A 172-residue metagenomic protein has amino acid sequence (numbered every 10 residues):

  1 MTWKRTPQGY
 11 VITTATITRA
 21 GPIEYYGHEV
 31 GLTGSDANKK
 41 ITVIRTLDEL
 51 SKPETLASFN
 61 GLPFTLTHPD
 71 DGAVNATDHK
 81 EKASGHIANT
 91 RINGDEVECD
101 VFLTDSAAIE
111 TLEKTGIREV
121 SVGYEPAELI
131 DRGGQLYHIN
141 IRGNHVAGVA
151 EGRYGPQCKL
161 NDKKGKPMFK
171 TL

Functional and structural regions predicted by a protein language model:
M1, T171-L172: N-terminal soluble segments of membrane proteins
M1-A57: Polar/acidic, low-complexity leader/linker segments enriched in S/T/G and N/D
Q8-G9, P22, G27, A37 (+5 more regions): Intrinsic-disorder/low-complexity loop/linker signature
A15, F64, N75, H79-H86: Glycine-centered structural positions embedded in regular secondary structure
Y26-G31, D70, A127-I130: Short regulatory "switch" loops immediately downstream of catalytic or recognition motifs within protein catalytic
V43, E54-A76, V120: Short conserved beta-strand and strand-loop elements enriched in small hydrophobics with frequent Asp/Gly
D48-P53, D71-N75, S84-A88: Short secondary-structure capping micro-motifs at structural edges
K82-T171: Residue microenvironments linked to proteolytic maturation and disulfide-stabilized extracellular modules
